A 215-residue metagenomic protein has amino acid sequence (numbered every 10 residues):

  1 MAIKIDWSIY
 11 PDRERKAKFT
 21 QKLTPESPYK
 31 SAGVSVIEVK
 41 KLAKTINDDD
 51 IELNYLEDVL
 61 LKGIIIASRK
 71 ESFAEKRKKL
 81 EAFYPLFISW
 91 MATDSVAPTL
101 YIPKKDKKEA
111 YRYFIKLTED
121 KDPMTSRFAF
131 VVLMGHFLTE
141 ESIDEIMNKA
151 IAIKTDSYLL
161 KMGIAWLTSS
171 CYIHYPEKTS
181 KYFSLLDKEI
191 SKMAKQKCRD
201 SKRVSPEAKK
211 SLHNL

Functional and structural regions predicted by a protein language model:
M1-L215: Alpha-helical scaffold domains
